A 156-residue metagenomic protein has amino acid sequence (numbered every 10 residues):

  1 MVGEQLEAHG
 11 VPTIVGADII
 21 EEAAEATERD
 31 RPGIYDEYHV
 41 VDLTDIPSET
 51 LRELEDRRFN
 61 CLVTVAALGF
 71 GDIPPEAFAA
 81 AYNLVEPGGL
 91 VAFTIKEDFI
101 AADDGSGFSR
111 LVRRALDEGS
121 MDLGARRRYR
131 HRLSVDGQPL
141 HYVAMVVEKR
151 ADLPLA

Functional and structural regions predicted by a protein language model:
M1-L51: Class I SAM-dependent methyltransferase SAM/SAH-binding core
T44, F59-P75: A short SAM/SAH-binding and catalytic strip from SAM-dependent methyltransferases
E49-L62: A short acidic, Gly/Pro-enriched loop at the edge of an enzyme's catalytic core that lines a small-molecule cofactor
L68-G69, K96-A102: Short histidine/acidic/glycine/proline-rich micro-motifs that form metal- and phosphate-coordinating active-site loops
G71-D72, V85-P87: Helix-to-beta-strand junctions that scaffold the AdoMet/dcAdoMet cofactor pocket in Class I SAM-dependent enzymes
E76-A81: Short, conserved SAM-binding segment of the class I
G88-E97: Conserved beta-strand signature within the Rossmann-like core of class I S-adenosyl-L-methionine
A115-A156: Class I S-adenosyl-L-methionine
